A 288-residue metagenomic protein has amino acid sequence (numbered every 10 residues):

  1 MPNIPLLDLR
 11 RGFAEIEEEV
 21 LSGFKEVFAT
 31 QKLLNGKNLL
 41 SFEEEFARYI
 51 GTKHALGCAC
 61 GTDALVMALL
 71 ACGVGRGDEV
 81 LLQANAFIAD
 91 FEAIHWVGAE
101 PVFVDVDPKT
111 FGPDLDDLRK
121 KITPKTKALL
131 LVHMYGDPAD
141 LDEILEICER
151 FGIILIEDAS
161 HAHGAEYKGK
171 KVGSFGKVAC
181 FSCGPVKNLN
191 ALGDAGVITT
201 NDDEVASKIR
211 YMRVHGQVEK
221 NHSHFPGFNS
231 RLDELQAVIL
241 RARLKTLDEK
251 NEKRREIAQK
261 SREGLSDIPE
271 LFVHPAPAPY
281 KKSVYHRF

Functional and structural regions predicted by a protein language model:
M1-K32, K37: N-terminal "arm"/small-domain region of PLP-dependent enzymes with the aminotransferase-like
R10, S22, L39-E44, Y49-A55 (+5 more regions): PLP-dependent aminotransferase class I/II
G12, L34, K109-T110, G136 (+1 more regions): Glycine-/small-residue-rich active-site loops that bind phosphorylated ligands and cofactors
K32-E79, A93-W96, F103-D105, K170: Phosphate-binding glycine-rich loop
L70-A159, E166: PLP-dependent aminotransferase-like
E92-I94, I147, K171, N188 (+1 more regions): Hydrophobic/aromatic ligand-binding patch that stacks against planar heteroaromatic rings of cofactors or nucleotides
E157-L192, E219-H224: Conserved active-site segment immediately N-terminal to the catalytic lysine that forms the internal aldimine
F181-S182, G196-N201, R241: Short beta-strand-to-turn element immediately C-terminal to the catalytic PLP-Schiff-base lysine in fold type I
